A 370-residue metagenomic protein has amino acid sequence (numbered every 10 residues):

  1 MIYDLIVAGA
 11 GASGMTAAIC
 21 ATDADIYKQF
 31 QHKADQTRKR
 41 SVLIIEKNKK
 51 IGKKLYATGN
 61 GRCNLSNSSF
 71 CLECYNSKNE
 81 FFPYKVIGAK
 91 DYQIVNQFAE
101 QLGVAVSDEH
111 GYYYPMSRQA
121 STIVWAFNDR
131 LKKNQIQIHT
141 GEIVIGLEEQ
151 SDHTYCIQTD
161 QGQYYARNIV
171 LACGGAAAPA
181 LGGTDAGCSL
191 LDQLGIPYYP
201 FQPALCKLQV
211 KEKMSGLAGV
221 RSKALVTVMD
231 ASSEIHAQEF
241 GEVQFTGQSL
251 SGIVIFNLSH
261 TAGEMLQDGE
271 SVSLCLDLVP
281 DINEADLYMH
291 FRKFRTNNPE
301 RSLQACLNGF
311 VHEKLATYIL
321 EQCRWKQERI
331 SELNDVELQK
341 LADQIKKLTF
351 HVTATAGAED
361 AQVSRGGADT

Functional and structural regions predicted by a protein language model:
I6-A8, L43-I45, V144, Q163-G183 (+2 more regions): Short hydrophobic core segments
I6-A8, T22-N60: Glycine-rich FAD pyrophosphate-binding loop
G14-M15: N-terminal Rossmann-fold NAD(P) dinucleotide-binding loop
K49-I51, L65-L72, A105, P197-P200 (+1 more regions): An anion/pyrophosphate-binding glycine-rich loop and adjacent beta-alpha core in soluble alpha-beta enzymes
N60-H110: Glycine-rich active-site loop/strand segments that organize a redox cofactor
A89-N168: Feature captures the FAD/FMN-dependent oxidoreductase FAD-binding
M116-S121, A204-E212, A354-T370: Flavin (FAD/FMN) cofactor-binding core of flavoprotein oxidoreductases
T140, T317-T370: A glycine-rich dinucleotide-binding beta-alpha-beta segment and adjacent secondary-structure elements that constitute
